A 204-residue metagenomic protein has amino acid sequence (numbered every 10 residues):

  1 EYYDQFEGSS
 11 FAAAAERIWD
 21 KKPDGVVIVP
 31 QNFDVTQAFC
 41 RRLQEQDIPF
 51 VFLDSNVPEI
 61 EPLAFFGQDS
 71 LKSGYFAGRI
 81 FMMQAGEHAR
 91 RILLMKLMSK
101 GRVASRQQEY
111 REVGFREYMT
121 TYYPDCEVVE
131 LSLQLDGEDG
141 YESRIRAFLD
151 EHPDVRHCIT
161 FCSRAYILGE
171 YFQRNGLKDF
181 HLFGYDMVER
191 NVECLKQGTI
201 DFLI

Functional and structural regions predicted by a protein language model:
E1-A13: Amphipathic helical "hinge" segments at domain boundaries
S10-I18, G25-Q44, F115, V129-N191: Hydrophobic alpha-helical
D24, L63, R156, D201: Conserved acidic residues
V35-K72, V188-Q197: Flexible loop/hinge segments that line or gate small-molecule binding clefts
L53, M95-L97, I159: Short hydrophobic segments within beta-strands
F66-I92, E142, N191: Hydrophobic alpha-helical segments within soluble ligand-binding/sensing domains
G78-Y122: An alpha-beta-alpha
G198-I204: Structured C-terminal subdomain patch of bacterial secreted/periplasmic proteins
